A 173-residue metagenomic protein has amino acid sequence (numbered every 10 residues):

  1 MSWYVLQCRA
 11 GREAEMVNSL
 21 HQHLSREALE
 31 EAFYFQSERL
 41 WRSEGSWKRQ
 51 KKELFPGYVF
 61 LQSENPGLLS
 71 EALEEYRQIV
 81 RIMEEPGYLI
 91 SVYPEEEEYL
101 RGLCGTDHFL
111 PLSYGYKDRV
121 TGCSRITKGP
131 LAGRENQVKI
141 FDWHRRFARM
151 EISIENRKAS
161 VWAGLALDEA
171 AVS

Functional and structural regions predicted by a protein language model:
M1-V120, R145, R149-S173: Acidic-enriched and Gly/Ser
Y114-K128, A132: Short coil-to-beta transition motif at edge beta-strands of beta-rich domains
K128, I140-D142, I152: Conserved "cap/hinge" positions at secondary-structure junctions
G133-F141: Short beta-strand-centered aromatic/proline hotspots
